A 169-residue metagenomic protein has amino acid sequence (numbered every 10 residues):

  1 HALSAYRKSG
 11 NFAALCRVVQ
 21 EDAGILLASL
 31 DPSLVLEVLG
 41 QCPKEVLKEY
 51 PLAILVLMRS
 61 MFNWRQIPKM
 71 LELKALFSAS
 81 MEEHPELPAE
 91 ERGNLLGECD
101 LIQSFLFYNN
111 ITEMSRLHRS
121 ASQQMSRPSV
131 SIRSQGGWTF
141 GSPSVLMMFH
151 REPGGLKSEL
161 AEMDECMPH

Functional and structural regions predicted by a protein language model:
H1-A53, L57-S60, K69, L73-L76: Extended alpha-helical scaffolding segments used for macromolecular assembly and cargo binding
E45-H169: Internal alpha-solenoid helical repeat scaffolds
